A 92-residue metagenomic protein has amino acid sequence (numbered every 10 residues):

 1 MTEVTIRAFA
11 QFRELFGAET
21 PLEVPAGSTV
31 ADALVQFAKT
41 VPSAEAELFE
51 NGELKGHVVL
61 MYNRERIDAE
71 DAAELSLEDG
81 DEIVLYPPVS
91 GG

Functional and structural regions predicted by a protein language model:
M1-G91: Ubiquitin-like/PB1-type beta-grasp interaction modules and other compact soluble beta-rich domains
